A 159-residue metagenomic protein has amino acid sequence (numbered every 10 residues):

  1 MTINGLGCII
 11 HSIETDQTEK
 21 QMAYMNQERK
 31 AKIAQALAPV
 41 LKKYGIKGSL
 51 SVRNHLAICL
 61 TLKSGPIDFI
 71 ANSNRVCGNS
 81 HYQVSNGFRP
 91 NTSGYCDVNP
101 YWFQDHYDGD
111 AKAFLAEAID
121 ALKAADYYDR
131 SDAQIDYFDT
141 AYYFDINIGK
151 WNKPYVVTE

Functional and structural regions predicted by a protein language model:
T2, I9-H11, Q21: Short, positively charged and aromatic/hydrophobic N-terminal segments
K20-Y44, S51-N72: Catalytic phosphate/metal-binding cores of nucleic-acid and nucleotide-processing enzymes, i.e., regions that mediate
I46-K47, K150: Short, well-ordered coil loops that connect the C-terminus of an alpha-helix to the N-terminus of a beta-strand
G48-L50, F144: Generic structural motif
I70-E159: Intrinsically disordered, low-complexity regulatory regions enriched in serine/threonine/proline and acidic residues
